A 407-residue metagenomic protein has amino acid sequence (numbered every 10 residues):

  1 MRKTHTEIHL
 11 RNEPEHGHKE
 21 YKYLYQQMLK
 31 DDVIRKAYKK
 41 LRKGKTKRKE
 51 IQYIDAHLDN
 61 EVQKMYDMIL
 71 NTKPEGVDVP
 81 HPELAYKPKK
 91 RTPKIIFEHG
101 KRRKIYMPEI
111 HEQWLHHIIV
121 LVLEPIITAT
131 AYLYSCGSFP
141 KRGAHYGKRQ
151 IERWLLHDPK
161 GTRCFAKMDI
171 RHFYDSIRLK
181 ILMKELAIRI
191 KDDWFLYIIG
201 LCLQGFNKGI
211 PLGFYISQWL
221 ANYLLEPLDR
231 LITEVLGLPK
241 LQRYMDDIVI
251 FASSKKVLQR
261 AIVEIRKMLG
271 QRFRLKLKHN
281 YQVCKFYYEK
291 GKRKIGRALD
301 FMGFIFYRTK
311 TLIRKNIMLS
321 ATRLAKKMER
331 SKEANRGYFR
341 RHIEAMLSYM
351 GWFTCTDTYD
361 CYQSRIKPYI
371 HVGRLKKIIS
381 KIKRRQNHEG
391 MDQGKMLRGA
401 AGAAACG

Functional and structural regions predicted by a protein language model:
M1-D67, Q386-G407: Non-catalytic, polymerase-adjacent accessory regions of viral genome-replication enzymes
M1-H9, P108, Q113, H117 (+4 more regions): Right-hand nucleic-acid polymerase module
I8-P14, K22-L24, H116, V120-R178: Active-site-proximal segment of RNA-dependent polymerases
V33, D67-K101, W114, K191-G205: Reverse-transcriptase-like RNA-dependent polymerase core
Y86, P239-Y244, L277-H279: Short beta-strand
K101-A131, N207-E234: Conserved pre-motif C helix in the palm subdomain of viral-like polymerases
L121, M168-I170, S253, F304 (+1 more regions): Residues immediately flanking
R149-M245, V249-G270, C284, A298: Conserved polymerase palm-domain catalytic core
